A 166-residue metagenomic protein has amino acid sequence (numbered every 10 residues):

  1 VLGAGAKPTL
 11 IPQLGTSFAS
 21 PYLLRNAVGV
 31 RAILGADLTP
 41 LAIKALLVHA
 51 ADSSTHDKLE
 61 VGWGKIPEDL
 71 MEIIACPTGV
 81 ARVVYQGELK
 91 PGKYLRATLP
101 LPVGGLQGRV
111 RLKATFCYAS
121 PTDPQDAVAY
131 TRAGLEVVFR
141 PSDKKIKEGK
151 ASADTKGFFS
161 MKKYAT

Functional and structural regions predicted by a protein language model:
V1-L24: Extracellular S/T/G-rich loop segment that most often corresponds to the catalytic His/Ser-adjacent loop
Q13, E60-G62, P77: Short glycine/serine/threonine-biased micro-segments
L14, L34-G35: Short acidic, glycine/proline-enriched loop segments that cap or flank alpha-helices
Y22-I33: Alpha-helical metal-binding/catalytic segments enriched in His/Glu/Asp
G35-K58: An often Trp-containing, charged/polar helix-loop segment at the C-terminal end of enzyme catalytic cores
G64-K145: Secreted peptidase-domain scaffold signal
K147-T166: Noncatalytic accessory or regulatory domains flanking protease catalytic cores in secreted, cell-surface, and selected
